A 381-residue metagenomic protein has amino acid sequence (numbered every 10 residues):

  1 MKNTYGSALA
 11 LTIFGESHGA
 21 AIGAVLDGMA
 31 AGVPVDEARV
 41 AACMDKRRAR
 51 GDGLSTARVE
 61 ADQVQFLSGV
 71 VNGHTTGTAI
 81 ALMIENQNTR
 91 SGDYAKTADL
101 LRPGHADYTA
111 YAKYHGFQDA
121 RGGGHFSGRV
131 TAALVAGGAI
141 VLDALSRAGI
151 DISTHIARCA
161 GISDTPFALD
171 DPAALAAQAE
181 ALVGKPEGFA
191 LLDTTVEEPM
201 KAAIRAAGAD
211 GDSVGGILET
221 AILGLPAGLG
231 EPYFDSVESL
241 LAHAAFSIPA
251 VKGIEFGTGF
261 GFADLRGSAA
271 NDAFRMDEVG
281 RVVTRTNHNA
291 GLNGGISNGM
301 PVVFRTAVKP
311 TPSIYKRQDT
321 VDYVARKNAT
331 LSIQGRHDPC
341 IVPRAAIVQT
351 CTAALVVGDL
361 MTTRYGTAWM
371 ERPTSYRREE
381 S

Functional and structural regions predicted by a protein language model:
M1-S381: Generic N-terminal targeting/processing segments that precede catalytic cores or assembly contacts
